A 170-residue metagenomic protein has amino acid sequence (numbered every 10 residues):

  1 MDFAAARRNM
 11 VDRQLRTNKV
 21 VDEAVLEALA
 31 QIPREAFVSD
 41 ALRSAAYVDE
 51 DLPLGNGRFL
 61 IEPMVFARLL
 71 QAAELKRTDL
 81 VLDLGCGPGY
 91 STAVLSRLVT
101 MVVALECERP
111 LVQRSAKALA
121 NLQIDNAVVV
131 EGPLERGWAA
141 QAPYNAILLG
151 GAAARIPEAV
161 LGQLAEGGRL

Functional and structural regions predicted by a protein language model:
M1-L82, Y90-V94, L98, L111-N121 (+1 more regions): Class I SAM-dependent transferase core
E74-L170: Conserved nucleotide-cofactor-binding alpha/beta core module
